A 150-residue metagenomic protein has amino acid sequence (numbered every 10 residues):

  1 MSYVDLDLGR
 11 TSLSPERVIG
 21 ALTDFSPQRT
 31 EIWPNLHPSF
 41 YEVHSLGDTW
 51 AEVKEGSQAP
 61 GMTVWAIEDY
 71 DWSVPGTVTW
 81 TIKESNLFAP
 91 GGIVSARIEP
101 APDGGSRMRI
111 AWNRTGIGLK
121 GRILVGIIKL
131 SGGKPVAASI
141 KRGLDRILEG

Functional and structural regions predicted by a protein language model:
M1-D7, P38, W50, W65 (+3 more regions): Intrinsic-disorder/low-complexity, polar/charged segments enriched in Ser/Thr/Lys/Arg/Asp/Glu/Gln
M1-T49: Hydrophobic ligand-binding cavity/cleft-lining segments
V18-L22, W80, M108-I110: Hydrophobic pocket/interface hotspot
F25-Q28, S73, G143-I147: Conserved short hydrophobic interaction patches
T30-N35, Q58-G105, T115: Hydrophobic-ligand binding "helix-grip"
E42-L46, T77, G91, K134-V136 (+1 more regions): Short alpha-helical linear motifs
V43-G61: Short, well-structured hydrophobic secondary-structure segments
N113-G150: A conserved amphipathic terminal alpha-helix motif
